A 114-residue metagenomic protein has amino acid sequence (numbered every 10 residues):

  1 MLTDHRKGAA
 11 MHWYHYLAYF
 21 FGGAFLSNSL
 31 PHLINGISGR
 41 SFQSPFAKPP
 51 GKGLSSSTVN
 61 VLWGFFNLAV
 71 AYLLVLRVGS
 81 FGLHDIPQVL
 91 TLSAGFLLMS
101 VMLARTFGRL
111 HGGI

Functional and structural regions predicted by a protein language model:
M1-A10: Short, Lys/Arg-enriched N-terminal segments with co-localized hydrophobic residues within the first ~10-30 amino acids
H12-S27, T91-F96: Alpha-helical transmembrane segments
L17, K48-S55, V59: Intrinsic-disorder/low-complexity detector
F25-G39: Transmembrane alpha-helix/helix-exit interface in multi-pass inner-membrane proteins
G36-K52: Cytosolic, membrane-interface loops and tails of multi-pass inner-membrane proteins
N60-L74: Core segments of transmembrane alpha-helices that mediate helix-helix packing or line hydrophobic substrate/ligand
A71-L90: Membrane-helix boundary connector in multi-pass membrane proteins
V89-I114: Alpha-helical transmembrane segments and their immediate juxtamembrane interface regions
